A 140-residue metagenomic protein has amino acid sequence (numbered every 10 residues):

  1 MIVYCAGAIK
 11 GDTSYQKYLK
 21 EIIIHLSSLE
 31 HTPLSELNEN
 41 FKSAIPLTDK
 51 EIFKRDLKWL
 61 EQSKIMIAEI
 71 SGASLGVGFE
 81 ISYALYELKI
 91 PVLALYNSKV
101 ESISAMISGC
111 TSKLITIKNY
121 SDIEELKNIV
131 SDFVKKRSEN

Functional and structural regions predicted by a protein language model:
M1-N140: Conserved catalytic or regulatory cores that recognize and/or transform ribose-phosphate-containing ligands
